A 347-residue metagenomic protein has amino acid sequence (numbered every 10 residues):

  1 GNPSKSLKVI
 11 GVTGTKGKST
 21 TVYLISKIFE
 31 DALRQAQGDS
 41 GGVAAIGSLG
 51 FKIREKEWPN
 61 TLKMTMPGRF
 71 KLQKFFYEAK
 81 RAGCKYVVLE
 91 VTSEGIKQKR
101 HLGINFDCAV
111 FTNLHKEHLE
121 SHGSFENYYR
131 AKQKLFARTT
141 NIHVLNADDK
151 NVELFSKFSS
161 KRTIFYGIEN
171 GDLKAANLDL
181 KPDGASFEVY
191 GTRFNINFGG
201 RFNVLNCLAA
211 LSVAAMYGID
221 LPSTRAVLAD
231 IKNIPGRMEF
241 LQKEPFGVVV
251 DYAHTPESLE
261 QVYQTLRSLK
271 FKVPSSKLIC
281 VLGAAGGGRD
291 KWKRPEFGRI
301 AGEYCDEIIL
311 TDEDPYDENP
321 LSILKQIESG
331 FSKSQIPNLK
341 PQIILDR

Functional and structural regions predicted by a protein language model:
G1-L33, G41-F51, E57-W58: Walker A (P-loop) phosphate-binding motif
K5-L7, Q37, A82-K85, F106-V248 (+2 more regions): Acidic, Mg2+-coordinating active-site environments of NTP-dependent enzymes
R34-S40, A209-G236, F240-R347: ATP-dependent carboxylate-amine ligase
A45, L89, A109, L145 (+3 more regions): Structural beta-sheet core signal
W58-R69, E117-G123: Flexible beta-alpha connector loops of hexameric P-loop NTPases
C84-E94, V248-H254: Switch II (G3) loop of P-loop NTPases
E94-L102: Conserved helix/coil segment N-terminal to the catalytic DExD/H
